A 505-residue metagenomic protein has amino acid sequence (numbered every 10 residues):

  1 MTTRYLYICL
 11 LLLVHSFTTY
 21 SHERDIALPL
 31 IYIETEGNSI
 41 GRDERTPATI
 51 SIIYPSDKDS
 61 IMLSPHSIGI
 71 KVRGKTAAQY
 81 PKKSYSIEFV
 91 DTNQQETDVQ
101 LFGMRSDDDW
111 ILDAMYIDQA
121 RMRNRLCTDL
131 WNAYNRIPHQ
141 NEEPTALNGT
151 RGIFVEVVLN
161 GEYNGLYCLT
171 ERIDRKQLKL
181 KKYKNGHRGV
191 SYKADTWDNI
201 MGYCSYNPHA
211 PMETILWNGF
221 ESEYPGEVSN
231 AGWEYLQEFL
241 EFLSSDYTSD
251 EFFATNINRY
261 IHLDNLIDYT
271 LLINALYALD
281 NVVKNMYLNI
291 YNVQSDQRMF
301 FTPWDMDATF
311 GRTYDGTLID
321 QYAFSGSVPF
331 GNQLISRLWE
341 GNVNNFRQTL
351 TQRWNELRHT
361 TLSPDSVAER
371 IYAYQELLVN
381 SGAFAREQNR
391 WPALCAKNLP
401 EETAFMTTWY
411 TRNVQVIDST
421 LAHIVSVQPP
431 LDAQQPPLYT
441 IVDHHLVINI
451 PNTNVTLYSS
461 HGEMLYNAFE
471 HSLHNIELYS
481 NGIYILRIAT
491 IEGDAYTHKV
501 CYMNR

Functional and structural regions predicted by a protein language model:
Y5-V14: Sec-dependent N-terminal signal peptides
H22-L126: Conserved NTP-binding catalytic cores of kinases and kinase-like/nucleotidyltransferase enzymes across multiple kinase
P29, S39, T46, S64-I68 (+5 more regions): Middle-to-C-terminal accessory/interaction subdomains
E88-Q94, Q100, R105-I117, R121 (+5 more regions): Internal "kinase-insert"/substrate-recognition segments embedded within catalytic cores of ATP-dependent enzymes
A422-H445, M503-R505: Residue-level detector of functionally pivotal "anchor" positions at catalytic/ligand-binding pockets or at interdomain
H445, I483-R505: C-terminal tail/sorting-segment detector
L457-L465, Y484: Short, glycine-anchored, charge-dense loop/turn motifs used at functional sites
S472, S480-I485: A glycine-anchored, Pro-Gly-centered beta-turn/N-cap motif
